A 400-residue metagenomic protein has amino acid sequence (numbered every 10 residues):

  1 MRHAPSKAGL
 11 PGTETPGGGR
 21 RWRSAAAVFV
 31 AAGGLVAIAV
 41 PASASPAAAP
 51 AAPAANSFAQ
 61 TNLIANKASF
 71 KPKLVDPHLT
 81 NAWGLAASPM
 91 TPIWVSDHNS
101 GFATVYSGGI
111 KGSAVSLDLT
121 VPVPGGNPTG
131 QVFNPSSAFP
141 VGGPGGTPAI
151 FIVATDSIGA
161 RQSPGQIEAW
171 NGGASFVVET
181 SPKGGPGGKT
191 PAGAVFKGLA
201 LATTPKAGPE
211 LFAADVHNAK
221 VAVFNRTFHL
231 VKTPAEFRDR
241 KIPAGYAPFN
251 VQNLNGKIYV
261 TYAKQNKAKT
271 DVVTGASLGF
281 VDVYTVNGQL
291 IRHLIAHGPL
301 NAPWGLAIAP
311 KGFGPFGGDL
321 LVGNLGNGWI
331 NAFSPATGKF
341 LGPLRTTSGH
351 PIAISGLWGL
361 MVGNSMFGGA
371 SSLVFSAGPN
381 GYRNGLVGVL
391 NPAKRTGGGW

Functional and structural regions predicted by a protein language model:
R2-L10, T15-P46: Secretory targeting and sorting signals
S45-W400: Sequence/structural signature of beta-propeller domains
